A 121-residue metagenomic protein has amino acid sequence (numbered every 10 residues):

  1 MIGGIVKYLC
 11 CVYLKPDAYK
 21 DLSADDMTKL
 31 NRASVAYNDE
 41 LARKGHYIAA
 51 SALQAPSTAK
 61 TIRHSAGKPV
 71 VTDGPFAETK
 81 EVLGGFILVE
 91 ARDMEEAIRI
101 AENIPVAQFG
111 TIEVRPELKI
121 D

Functional and structural regions predicted by a protein language model:
M1-D121: Conserved, structured core segments of small domains
